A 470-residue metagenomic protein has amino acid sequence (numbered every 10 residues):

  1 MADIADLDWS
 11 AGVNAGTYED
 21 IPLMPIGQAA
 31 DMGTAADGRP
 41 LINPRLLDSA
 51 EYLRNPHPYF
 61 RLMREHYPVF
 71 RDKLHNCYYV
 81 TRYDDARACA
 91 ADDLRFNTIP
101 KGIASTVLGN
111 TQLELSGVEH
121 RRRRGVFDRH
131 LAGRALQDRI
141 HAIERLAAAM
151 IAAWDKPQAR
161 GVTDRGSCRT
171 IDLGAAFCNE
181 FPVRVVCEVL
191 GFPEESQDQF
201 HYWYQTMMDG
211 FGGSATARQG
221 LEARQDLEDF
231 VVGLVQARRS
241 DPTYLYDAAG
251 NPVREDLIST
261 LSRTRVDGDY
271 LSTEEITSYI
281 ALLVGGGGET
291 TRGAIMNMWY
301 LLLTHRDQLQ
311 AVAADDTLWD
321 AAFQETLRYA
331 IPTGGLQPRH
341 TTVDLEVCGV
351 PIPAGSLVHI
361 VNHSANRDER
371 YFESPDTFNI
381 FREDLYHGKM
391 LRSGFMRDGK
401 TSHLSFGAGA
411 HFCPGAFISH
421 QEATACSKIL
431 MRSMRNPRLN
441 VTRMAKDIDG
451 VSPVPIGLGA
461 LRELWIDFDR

Functional and structural regions predicted by a protein language model:
A2-R470: Cytochrome P450
